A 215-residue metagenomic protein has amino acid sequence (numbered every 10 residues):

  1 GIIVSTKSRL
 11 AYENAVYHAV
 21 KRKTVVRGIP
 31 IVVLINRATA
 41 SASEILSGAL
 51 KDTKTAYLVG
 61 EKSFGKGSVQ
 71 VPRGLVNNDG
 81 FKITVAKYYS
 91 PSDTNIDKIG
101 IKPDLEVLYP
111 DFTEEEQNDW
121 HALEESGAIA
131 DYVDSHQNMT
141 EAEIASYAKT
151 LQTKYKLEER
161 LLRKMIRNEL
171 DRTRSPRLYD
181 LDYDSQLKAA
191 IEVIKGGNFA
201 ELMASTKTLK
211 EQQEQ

Functional and structural regions predicted by a protein language model:
G1-Q215: C-terminal "post-core" interaction segments
